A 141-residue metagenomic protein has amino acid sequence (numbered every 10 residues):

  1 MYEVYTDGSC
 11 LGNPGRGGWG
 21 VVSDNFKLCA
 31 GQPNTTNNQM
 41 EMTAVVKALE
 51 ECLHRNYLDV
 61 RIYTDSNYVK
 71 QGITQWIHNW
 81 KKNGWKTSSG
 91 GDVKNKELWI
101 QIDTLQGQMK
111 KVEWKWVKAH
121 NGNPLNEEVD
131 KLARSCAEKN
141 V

Functional and structural regions predicted by a protein language model:
M1-T43, K47-R55, R134-V141: RNase H-like nuclease fold core
V4-N13, K47-E128, L132: RNase H catalytic domain
